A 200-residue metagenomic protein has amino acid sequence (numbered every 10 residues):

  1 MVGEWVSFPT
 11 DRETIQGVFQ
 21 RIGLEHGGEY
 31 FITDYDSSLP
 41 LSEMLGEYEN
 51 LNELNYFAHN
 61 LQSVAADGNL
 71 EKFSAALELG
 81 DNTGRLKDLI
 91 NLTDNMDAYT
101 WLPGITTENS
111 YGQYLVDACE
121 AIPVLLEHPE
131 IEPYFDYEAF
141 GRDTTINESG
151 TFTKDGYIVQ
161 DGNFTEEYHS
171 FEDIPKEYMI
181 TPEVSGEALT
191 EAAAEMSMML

Functional and structural regions predicted by a protein language model:
M1, S38-S42, T165-Y168: Short, surface-exposed beta-strand/loop "edge" segments at domain boundaries and coil↔beta transitions
M1-E13, A194-L200: Short, extreme N-terminal segment that most often corresponds to the first beta-strand
V2-S7, E29-D34, S149-Q160: Ordered hydrophobic segments in well-structured contexts
W5-F8, M44, H169-S170: Short amphipathic beta-strand/extended segments with alternating polar/hydrophobic composition
E13-L86: Structured domain cores in non-transmembrane regions
T83-E120: Extracytoplasmic/secretory-pathway segments with low complexity and glycosylation-like composition
Y111-Q113, D117-S185: Mixed-charge, low-complexity intrinsically disordered segments
D136, V184-L200: Non-Sec secretion/translocation targeting segments of pathogen effectors
